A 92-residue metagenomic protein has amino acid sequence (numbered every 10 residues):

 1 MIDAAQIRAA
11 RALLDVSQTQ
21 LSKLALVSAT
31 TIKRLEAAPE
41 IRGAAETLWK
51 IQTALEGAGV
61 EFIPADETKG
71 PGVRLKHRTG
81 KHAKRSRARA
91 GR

Functional and structural regions predicted by a protein language model:
M1-I2: A detector for short, charged/polar N-terminal pre-domain segments
I7-Q20: Short basic helix-loop element that most often maps to the first helix and adjoining turn of HTH DNA-binding modules
A9, K23, R34, T53: DNA-binding alpha-helical recognition surfaces that contact promoter or target DNA
L24, T31, E46-T47, A65-D66: Cell-envelope/extracellular anchoring and linker segments
L26-G43: Recognition helix of helix-turn-helix/homeodomain-like DNA-binding domains that insert into the DNA major groove
A45-F62: DNA major-groove recognition helix of helix-turn-helix/homeodomain DNA-binding modules
V60-R92: Helix-turn-helix/homeodomain-like alpha-helical modules used for DNA recognition and transcription-factor dimerization
